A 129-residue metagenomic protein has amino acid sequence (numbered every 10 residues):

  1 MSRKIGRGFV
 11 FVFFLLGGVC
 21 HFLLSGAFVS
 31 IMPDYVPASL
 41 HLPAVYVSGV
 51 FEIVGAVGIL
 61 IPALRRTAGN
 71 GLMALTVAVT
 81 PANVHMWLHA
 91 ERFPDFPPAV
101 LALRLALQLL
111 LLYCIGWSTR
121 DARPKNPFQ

Functional and structural regions predicted by a protein language model:
M1-Q129: Membrane-interface extramembranous regions
